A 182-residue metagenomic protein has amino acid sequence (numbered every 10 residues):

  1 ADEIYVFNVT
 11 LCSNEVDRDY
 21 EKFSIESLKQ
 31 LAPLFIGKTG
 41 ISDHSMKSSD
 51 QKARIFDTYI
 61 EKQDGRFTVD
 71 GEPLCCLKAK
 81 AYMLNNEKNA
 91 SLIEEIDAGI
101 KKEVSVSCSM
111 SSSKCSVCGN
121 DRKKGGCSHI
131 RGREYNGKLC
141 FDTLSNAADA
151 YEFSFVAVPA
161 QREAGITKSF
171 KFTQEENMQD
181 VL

Functional and structural regions predicted by a protein language model:
A1-V181: Signature of dsDNA virion morphogenesis modules
